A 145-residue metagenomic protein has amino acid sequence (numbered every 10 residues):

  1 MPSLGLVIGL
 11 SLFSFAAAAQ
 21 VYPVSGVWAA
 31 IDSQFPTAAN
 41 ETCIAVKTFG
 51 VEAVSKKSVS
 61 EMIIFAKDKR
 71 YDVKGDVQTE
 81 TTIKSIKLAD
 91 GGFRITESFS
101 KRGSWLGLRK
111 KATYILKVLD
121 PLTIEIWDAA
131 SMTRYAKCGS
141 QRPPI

Functional and structural regions predicted by a protein language model:
M1-G9: Sec-dependent signal peptide recognition, specifically the positively charged N-region followed immediately by
S14-A16: N-terminal signal peptide c-region/cleavage motif recognized by signal peptidases
A19-Q20: Boundary of Sec targeting at the N-terminus
V24-D68, L106-L108: Short, solvent-exposed loop/hinge segments that bridge or flank secondary-structure elements
F35, D76-Q78, A129-T133: Short, solvent-exposed aromatic-acidic interface loops
K57-E97: Central antiparallel beta-sheet cores of small beta-barrel/beta-sandwich binding domains
A89-I145: Beta-sheet ligand-binding and adhesion/scaffold domains
